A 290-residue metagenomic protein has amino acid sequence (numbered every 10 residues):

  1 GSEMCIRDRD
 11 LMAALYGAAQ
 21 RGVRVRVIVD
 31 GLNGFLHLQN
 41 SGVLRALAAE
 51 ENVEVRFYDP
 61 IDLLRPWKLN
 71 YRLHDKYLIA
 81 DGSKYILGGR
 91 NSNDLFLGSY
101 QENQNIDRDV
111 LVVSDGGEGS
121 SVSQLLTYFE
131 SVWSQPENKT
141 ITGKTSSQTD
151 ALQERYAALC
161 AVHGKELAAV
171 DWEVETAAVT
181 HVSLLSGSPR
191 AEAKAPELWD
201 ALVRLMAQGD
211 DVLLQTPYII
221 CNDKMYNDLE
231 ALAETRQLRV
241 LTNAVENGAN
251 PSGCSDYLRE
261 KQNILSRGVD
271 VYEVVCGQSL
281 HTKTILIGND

Functional and structural regions predicted by a protein language model:
S2, I6-R56, D62-H74, A80-D290: Charged, low-complexity intrinsically disordered terminal segments
